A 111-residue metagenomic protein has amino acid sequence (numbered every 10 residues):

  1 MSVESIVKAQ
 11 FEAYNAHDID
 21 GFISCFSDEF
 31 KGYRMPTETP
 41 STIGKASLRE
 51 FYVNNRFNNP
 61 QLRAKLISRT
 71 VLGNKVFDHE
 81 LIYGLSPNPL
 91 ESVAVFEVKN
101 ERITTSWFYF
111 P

Functional and structural regions predicted by a protein language model:
M1-E4: Amphipathic alpha-helical repeat elements characteristic of tetratricopeptide repeat
A9-Q10: Generic hydrophobic alpha-helical segments
N15, Y33, T37-T39, S47-P111: A beta-strand edge to alpha-helix "cap/lid" segment located at domain peripheries
A16-K31: Short, well-ordered alpha-helical segments enriched in acidic and aromatic residues
